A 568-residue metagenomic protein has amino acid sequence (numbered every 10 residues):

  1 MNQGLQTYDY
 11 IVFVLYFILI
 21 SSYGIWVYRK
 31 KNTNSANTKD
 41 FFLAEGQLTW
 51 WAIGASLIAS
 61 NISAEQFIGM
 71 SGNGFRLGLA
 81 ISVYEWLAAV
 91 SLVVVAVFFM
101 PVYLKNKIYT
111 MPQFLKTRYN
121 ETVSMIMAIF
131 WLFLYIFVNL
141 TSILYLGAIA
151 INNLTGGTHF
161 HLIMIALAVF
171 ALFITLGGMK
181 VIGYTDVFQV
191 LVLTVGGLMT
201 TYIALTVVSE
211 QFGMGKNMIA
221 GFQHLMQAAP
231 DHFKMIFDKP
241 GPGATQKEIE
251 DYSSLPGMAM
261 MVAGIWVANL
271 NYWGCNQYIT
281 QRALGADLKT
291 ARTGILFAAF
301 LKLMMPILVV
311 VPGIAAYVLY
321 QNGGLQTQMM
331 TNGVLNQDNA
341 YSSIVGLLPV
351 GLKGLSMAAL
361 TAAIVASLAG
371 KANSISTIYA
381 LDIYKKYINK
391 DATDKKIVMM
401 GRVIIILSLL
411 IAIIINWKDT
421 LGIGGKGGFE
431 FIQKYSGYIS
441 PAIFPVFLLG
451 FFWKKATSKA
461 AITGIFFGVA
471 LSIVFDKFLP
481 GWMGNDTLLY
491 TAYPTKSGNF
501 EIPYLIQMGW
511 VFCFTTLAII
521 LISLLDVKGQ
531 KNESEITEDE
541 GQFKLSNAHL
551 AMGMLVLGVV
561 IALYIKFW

Functional and structural regions predicted by a protein language model:
M1-W568: Membrane-embedded helix-loop-helix hairpins and adjacent transmembrane boundary segments in multi-pass transporters
